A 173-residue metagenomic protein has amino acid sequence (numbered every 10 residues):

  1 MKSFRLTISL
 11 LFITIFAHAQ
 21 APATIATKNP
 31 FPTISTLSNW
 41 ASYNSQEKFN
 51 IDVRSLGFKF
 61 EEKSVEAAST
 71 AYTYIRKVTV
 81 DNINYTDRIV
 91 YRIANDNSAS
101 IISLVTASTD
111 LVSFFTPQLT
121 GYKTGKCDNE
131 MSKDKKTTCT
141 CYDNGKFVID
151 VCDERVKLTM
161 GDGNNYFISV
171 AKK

Functional and structural regions predicted by a protein language model:
M1-I25: Bacterial Sec-dependent N-terminal signal peptides
H18-S55, F167-K173: Sec-dependent signal peptide cleavage junction
Q20-W40, E62-I93, D143-F147: Accessory recognition modules or surfaces
F49-I75, G125, T137: Core segments of cupin and vicinal oxygen chelate
E62-S69, N129-S132, G161-K173: Exposed acidic/polar residues on beta-strands and adjacent loops within beta-sheet cores, strongest in beta-propeller
R76-T79, S103-T109, D143-G145, G163-K173: Secondary-structure transition/turn motif
I83-C141: Long, charged/polar, surface-exposed segments that mediate recognition or autoinhibition
Y142-G163: Short, exposed beta-strand-loop hairpins at the edges of beta-sheets in extracellular/periplasmic proteins
